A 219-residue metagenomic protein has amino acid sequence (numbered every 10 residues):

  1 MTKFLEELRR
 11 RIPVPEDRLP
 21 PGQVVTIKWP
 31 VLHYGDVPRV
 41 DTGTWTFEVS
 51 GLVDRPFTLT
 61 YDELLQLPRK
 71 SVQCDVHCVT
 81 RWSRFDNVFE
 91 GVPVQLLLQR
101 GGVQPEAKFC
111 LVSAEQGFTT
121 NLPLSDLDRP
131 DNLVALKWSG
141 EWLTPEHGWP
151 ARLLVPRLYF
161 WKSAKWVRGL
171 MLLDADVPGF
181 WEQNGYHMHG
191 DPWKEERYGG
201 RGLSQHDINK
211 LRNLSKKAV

Functional and structural regions predicted by a protein language model:
T2-V219: Structured, non-membrane catalytic/scaffold regions adjacent to prosthetic-group chemistry
